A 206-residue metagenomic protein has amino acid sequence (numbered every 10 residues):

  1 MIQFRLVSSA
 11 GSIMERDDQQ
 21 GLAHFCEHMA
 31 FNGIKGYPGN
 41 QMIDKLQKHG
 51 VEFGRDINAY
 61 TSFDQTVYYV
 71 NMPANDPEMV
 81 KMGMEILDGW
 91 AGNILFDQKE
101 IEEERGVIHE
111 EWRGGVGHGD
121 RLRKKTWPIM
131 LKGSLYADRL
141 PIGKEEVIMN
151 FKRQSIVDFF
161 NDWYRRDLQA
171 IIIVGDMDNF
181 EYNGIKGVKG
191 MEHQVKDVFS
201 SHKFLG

Functional and structural regions predicted by a protein language model:
M1-M42: Active/ligand-binding-proximal structured segments within catalytic/core domains that scaffold catalytic residues
P38-G206: Charge-rich, well-structured scaffold segments of protease-associated domains
